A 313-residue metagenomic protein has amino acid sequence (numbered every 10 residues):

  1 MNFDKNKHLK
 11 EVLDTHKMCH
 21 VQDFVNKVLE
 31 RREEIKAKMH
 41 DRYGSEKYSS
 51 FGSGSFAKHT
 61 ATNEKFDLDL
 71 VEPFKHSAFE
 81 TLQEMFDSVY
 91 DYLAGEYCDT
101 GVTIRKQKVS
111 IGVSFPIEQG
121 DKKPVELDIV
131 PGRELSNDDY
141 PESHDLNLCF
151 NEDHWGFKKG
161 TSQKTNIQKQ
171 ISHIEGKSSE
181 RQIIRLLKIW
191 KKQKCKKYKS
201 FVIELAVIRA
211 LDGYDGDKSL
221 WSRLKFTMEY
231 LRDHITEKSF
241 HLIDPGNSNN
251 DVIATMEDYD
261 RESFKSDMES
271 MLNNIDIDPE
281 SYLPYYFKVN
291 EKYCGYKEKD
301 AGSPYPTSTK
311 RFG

Functional and structural regions predicted by a protein language model:
M1-K10, I117-L186, S248, V252-M256 (+3 more regions): Extended, alpha-helix-rich binding/interface surfaces that flank or overlap catalytic cores and mediate recognition
M1-K65, H76-Q83: N-terminal regions immediately upstream of nucleotidyltransferase
K36-R42, D87-D138: Conserved catalytic core of two-metal-ion nucleotidyltransferases
S50, V102-K106, S200: Short beta-strand
E64-L68, K123-V125: A short, glycine/Asx- and small/polar-enriched loop/turn that sits immediately N-terminal to a beta-strand
L70-E96: A broadly used, surface-exposed interaction patch
E175-E291: Conserved nucleotidyltransferase catalytic core and NTase-mimicking acidic/glycine-rich helix/loop elements in nucleic
P279-G313: Charge-biased C-terminal accessory regions appended to nucleic-acid-, cytoskeletal NTPase
